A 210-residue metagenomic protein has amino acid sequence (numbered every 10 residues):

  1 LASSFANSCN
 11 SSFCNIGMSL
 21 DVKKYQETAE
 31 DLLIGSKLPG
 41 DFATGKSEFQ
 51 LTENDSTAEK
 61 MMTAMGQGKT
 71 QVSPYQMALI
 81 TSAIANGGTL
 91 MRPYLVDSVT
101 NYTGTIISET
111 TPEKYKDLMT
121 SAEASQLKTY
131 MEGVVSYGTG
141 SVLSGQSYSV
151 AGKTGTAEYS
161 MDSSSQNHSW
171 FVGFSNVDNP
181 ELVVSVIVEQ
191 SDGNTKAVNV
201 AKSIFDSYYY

Functional and structural regions predicted by a protein language model:
L1-V186: Beta-lactam-recognizing serine transpeptidase/beta-lactamase-like catalytic domain environment
I106-T111, V198-Y210: Short, gly/Ser/Thr-rich active-site loops of penicillin-recognizing serine hydrolases
M119, E189-A197: Short alpha-helix boundary/capping segments
